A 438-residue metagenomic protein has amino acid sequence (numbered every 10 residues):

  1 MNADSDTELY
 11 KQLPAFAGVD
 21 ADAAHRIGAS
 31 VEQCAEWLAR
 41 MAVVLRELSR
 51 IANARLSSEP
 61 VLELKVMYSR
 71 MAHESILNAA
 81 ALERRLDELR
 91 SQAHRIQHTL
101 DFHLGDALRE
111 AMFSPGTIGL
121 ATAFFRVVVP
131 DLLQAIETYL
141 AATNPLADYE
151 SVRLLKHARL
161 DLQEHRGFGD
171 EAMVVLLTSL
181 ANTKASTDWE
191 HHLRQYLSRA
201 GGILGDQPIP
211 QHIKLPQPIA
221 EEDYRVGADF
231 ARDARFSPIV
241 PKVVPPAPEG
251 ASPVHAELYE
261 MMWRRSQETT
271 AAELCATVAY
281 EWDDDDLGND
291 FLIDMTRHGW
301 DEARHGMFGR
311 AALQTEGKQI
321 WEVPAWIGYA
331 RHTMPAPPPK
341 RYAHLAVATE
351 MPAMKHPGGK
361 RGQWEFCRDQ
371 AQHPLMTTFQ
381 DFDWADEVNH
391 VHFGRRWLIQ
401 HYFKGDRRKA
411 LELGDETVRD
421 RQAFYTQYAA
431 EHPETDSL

Functional and structural regions predicted by a protein language model:
N2-L438: Non-heme di-metal
